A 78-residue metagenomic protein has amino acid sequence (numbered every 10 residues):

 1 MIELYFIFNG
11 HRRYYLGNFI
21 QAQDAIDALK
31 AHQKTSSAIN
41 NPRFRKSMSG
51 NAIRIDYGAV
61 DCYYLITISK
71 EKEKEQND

Functional and structural regions predicted by a protein language model:
M1-Y15: Short aromatic-glycine-(Arg/Gly/Cys) micro-motifs in beta-strand/loop hairpins
R12, A25-I26: N-terminal processing/targeting junctions
Y15-L16, D61: Local beta-strand/beta-hairpin segments that build beta-sheet-rich folds
L16-A22: Conserved aromatic
Q23-A25, Y63: A short local loop/turn or secondary-structure capping micro-motif enriched for an aromatic residue
I26, K30-Q33: Residue-level detector of alpha-helical secondary structure
K34-D78: Short, mixed-charge low-complexity intrinsically disordered segments
